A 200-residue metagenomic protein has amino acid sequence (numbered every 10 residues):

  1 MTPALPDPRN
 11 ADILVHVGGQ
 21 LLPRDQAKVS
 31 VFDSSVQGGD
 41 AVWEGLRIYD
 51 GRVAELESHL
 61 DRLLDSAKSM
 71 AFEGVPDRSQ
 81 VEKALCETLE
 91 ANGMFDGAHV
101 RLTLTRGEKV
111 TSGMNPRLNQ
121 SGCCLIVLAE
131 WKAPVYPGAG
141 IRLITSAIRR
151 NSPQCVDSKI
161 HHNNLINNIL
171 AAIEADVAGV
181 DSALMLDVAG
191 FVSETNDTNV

Functional and structural regions predicted by a protein language model:
M1-L184, V188-F191: Conserved alpha/beta cores of soluble small-molecule-handling proteins
V192-D197: Short beta-strand/strand-turn micro-motif
